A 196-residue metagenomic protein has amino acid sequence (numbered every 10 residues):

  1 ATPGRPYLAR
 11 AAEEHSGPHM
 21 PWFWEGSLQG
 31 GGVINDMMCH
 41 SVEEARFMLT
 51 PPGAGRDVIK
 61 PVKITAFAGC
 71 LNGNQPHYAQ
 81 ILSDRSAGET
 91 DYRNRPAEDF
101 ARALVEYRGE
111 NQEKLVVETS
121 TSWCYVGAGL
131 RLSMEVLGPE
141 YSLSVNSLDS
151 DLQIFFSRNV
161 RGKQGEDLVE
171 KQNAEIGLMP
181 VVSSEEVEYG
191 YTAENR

Functional and structural regions predicted by a protein language model:
A1-R95: Predominantly a Rossmann-like dinucleotide-binding segment in NAD(P)-dependent oxidoreductases
R5, A97-D99, A128: Residue-level preference for beta-strand/loop junctions
A9, V117-T121, V145-N146: Beta-strand scaffold of nucleotide-dependent catalytic cores
E13, A68, Y107, T121-W123: Short beta-strand segments enriched in hydrophobic/aromatic residues within well-folded beta-rich domains
M20-W22, L130-S133: Adenylate-forming
C39, S120-A128: Glycine-rich phosphate/pyrophosphate-binding beta-alpha loops
T50-G53, R108, S122-C124, Y141: Short beta-turn/strand-loop junction motif enriched in small, turn-promoting residues
L71-K114, M134-R196: C-terminal glycine/acidic-rich active-site capping loop/insertion
